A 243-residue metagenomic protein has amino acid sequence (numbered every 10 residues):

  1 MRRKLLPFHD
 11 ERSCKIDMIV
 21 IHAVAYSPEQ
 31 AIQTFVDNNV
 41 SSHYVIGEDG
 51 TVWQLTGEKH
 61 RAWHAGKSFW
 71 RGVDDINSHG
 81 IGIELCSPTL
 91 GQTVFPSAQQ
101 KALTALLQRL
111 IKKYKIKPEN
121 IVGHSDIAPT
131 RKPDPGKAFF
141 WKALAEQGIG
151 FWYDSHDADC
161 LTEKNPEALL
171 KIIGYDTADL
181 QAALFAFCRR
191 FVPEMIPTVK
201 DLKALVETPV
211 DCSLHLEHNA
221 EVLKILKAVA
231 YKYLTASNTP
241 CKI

Functional and structural regions predicted by a protein language model:
M1-E119: Active-site-adjacent loop/helix surface patches within enzyme catalytic domains that shape the substrate-binding cleft
T89, F95-I243: Basic/polar, cationic surfaces and motifs that engage anionic cell-wall and phosphate/carboxylate ligands
